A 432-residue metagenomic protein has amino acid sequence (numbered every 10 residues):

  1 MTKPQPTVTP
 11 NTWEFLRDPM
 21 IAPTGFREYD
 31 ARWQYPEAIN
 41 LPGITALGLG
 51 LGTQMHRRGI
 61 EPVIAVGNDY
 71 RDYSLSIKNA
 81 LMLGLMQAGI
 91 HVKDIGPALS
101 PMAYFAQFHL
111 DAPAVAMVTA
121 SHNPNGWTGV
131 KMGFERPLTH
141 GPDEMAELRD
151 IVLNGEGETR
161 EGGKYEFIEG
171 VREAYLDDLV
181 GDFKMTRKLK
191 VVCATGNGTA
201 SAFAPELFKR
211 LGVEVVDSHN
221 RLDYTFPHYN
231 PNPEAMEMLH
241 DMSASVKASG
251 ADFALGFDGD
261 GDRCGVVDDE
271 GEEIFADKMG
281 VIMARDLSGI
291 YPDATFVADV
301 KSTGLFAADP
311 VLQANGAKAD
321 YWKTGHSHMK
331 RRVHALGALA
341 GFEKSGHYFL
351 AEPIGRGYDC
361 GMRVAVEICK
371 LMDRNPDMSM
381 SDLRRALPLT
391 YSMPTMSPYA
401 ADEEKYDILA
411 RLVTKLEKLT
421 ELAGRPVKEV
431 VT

Functional and structural regions predicted by a protein language model:
T2-L83, Q87-A88, I168-L189: An N-terminal, well-structured beta->alpha segment
F15, M20, T128-S249: Gly/Ser/Thr-enriched, mixed-charge loops and adjacent short helices that form phosphate/oxyanion-binding elements
T53, E61-W127, E206-V267: N-terminal small/polar loop signature for handling phosphorylated ligands or for N-terminal nucleophile
E61-D69, K93, K190-V192, A294-D299 (+1 more regions): Short glycine-rich phosphate-binding loop at a beta-alpha junction
D69-I77, T195-A202, S302: Glycine-rich phosphate-binding loops at beta-strand->alpha-helix junctions
P113-W127, V246-D268, E273, A317-C360: Glycine-rich phosphate-binding loop
N125-T128, M132-D143, D150, R187 (+2 more regions): Replace "Mg2+/Mn2+-dependent" with "divalent metal-dependent
Y291-T432: Phosphate-binding and adjacent anionic-ligand microenvironments
